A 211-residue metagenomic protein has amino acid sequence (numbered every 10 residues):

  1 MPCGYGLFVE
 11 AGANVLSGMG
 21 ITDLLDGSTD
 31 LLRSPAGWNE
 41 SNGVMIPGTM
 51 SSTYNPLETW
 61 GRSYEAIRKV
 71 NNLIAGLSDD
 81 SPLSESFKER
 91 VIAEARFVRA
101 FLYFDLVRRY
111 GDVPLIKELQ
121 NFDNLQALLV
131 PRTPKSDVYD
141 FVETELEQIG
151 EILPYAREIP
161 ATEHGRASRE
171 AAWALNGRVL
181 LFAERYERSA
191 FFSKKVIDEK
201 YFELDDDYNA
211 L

Functional and structural regions predicted by a protein language model:
P2-V9, R33-Y110, L129, T133-D140 (+1 more regions): Conserved, well-structured interaction surfaces
N14-S34, I116-E118, P154-A172, F182-L211: Short, surface-exposed recognition loops and adjoining beta-strand edges that mediate ligand/DNA contacts, enriched
L102-G111, N176-R185: Extended, well-ordered alpha-helical segments in internal regulatory regions
K117-N121, L146: Short, small-residue-rich loop/turn micro-motifs
N121-V130: Substrate-binding clefts and substrate-entry loops adjacent to catalytic sites of polymer-processing enzymes acting on
